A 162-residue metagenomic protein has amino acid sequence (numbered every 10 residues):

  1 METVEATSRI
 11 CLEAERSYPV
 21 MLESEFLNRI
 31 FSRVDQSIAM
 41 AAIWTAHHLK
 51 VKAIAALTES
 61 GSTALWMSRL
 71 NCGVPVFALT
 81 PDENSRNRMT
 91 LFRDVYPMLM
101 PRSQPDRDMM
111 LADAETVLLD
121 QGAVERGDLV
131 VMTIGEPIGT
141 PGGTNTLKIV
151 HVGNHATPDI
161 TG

Functional and structural regions predicted by a protein language model:
M1-L12, R69, T80-D82, R86: Terminal amphipathic helices with adjacent charged low-complexity linkers/tails
A6-I43, I160-G162: Long, charged amphipathic helices and adjacent flexible linkers at domain junctions
T7-M21, T45-L49, L70-V74, F92-Y96 (+2 more regions): Change "in soluble alpha/beta enzymes" to "in soluble alpha/beta proteins
V34-V51, M110-G122, D128: Phosphate-interacting basic helix/loop segments used at nucleotide- and nucleic-acid interfaces
A41-R69: C-terminal accessory/binding modules appended to enzymatic or scaffolding proteins
T63-L65, N71-M110: Nucleotide-binding motor/catalytic cores of P-loop/tubulin-like NTPases across gene-expression machines
Y96-L99, A112-V117, T144-G162: Beta-strand/loop-dominated core regions that host nucleotide or nucleotide-derived cofactor-binding catalytic loops
L119-I138, T144-A156: C-terminal binding/interaction regions
